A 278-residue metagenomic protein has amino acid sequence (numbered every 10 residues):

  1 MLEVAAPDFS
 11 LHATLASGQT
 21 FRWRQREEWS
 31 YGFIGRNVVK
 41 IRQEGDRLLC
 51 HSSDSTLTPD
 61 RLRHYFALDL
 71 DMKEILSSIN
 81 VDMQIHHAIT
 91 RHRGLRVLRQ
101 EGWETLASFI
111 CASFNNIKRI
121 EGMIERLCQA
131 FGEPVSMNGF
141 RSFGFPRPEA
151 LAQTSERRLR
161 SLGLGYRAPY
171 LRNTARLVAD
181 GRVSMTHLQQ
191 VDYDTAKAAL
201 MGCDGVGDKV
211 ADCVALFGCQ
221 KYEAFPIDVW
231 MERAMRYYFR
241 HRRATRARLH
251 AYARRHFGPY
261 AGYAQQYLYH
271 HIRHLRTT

Functional and structural regions predicted by a protein language model:
M1-T278: HhH-family (HhH-GPD) DNA N-glycosylase catalytic core used in base-excision repair
